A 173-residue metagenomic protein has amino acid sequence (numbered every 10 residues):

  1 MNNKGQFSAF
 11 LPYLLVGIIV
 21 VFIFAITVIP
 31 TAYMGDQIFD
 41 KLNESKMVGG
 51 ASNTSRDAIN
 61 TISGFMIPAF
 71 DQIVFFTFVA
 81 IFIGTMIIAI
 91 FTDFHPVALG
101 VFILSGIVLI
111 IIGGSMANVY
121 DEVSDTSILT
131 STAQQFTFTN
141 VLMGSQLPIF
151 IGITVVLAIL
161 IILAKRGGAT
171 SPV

Functional and structural regions predicted by a protein language model:
M1-I18: Glycine-centered recognition micro-motifs in short, flexible terminal segments and loops
Y13-V173: Long, compositionally biased, intrinsically disordered regions
